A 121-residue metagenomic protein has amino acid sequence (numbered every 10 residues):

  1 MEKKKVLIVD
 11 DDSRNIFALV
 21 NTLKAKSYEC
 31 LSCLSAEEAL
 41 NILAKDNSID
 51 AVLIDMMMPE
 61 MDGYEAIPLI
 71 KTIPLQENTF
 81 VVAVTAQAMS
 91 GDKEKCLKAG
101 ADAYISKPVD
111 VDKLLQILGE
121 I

Functional and structural regions predicted by a protein language model:
F17-A25: Charged docking surfaces used in two-component/phosphorelay signaling
S32-N41, G63: Helix N-cap/capping motif at the beta->alpha junctions
N41, Y64-E77: Short amphipathic alpha-helix used as the core "switch/output" element in two-component signaling
N47-L53: Active-site beta3 strand of CheY-like receiver
D55, T85: Active-site residues of response regulator receiver
M58: Receiver (REC) domain active-site loop signature in two-component systems and cognate sites in sensor histidine kinases
E65, A88-A103, Q116: Alpha4 helix (beta4-alpha4-beta5 surface) of REC/receiver domains from two-component response regulators
V109-L118: C-terminal output helix
